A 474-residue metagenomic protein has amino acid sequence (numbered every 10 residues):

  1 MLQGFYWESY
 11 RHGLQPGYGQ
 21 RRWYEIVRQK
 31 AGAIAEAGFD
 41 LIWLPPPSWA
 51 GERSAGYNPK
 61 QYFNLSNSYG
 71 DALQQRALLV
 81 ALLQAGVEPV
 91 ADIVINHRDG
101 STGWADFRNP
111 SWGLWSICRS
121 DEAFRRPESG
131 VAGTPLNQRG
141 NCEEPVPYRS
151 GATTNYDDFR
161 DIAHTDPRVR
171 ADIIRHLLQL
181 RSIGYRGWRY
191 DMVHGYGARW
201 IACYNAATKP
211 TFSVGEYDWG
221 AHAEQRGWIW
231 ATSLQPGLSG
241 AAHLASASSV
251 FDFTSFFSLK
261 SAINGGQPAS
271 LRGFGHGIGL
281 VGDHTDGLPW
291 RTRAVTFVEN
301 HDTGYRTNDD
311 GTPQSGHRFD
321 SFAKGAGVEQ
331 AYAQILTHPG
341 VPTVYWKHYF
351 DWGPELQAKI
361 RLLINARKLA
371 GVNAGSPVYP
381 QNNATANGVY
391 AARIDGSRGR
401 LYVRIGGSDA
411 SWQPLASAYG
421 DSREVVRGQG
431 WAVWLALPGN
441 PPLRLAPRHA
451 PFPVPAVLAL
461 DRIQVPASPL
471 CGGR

Functional and structural regions predicted by a protein language model:
M1-R22, N155-D166: Boundary/entry segment of secreted carbohydrate-active catalytic domains
M1-W7, I26-A35, F39-D40, P46-F63 (+4 more regions): Active-site-proximal helices and loops of the catalytic beta/alpha 8
G17-E25, Y69, L73, P167 (+3 more regions): Soluble non-cytosolic domains of exported or imported proteins
G19-D40, C118-P135: N-terminal-biased segments
R53-L65, N96-E143, A206-K209: Aromatic- and acidic-residue-enriched segments that line the glycan-binding/catalytic groove of carbohydrate-active
L114-E128, R139-I183, V193: Active-site-adjacent "subsite" loops/lids of carbohydrate-active enzymes
V131-N141, T154-F159, G340-Q357: N-terminal short leaders/motifs
